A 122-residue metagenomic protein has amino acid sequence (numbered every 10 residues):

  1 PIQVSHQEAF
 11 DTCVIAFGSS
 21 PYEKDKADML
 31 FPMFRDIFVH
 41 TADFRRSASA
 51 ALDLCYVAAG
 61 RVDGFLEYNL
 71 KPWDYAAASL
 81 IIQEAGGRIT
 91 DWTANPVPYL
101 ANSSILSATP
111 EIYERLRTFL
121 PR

Functional and structural regions predicted by a protein language model:
I2-R122: An extended, acidic
